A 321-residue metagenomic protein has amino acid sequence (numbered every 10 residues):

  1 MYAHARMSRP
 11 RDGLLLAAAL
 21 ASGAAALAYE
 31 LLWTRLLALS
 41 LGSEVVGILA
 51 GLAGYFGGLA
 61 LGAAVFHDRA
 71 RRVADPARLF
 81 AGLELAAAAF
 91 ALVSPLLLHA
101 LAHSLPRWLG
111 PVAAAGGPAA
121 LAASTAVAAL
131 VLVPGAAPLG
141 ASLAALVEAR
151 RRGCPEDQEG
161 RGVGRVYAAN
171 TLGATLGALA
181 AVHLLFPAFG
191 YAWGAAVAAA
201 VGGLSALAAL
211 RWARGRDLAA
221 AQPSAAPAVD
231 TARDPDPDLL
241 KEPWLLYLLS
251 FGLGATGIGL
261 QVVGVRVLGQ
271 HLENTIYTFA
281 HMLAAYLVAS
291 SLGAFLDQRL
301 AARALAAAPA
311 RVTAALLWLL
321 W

Functional and structural regions predicted by a protein language model:
M1-W321: Alpha-helical transmembrane segments of multi-pass membrane proteins
